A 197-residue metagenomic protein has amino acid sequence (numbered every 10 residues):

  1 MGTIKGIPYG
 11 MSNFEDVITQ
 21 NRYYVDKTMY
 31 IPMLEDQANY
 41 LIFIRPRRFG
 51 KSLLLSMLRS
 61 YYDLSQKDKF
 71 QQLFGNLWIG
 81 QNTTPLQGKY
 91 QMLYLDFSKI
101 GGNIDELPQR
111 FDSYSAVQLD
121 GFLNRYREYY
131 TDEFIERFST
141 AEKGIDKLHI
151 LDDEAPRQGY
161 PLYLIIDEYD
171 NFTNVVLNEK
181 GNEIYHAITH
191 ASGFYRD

Functional and structural regions predicted by a protein language model:
M1-D197: Phosphate-binding site recognition
